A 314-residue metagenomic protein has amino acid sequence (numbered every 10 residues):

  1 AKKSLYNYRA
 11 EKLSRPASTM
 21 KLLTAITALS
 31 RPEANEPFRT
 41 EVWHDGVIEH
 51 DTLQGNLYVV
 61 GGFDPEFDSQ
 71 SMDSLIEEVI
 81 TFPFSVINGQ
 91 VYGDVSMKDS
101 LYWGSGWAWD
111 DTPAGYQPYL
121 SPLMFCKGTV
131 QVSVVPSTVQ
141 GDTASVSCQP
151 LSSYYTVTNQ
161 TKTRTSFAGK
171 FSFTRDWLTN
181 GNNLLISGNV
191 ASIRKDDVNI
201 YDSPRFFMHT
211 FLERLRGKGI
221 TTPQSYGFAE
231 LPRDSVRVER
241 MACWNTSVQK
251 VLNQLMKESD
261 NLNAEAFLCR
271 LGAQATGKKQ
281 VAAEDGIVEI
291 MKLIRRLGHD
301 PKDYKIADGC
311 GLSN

Functional and structural regions predicted by a protein language model:
A1-Y8, G227-F228: A short, well-structured edge-of-sheet supersecondary motif
N7, L13-P16, S100, Y116 (+1 more regions): Preference for short coil/turn "hinge" residues that link or interrupt alpha-helices
N7-T27, R31: Short active-site loop at a secondary-structure junction that contains or immediately precedes the catalytic residue(s)
T19, V190, S313: Gly/Ser/Thr-rich beta-alpha loop segments that engage phosphate groups in nucleotides
R31-K302: Conserved serine DD-peptidase/penicillin-binding transpeptidase domain and beta-lactam-recognizing active-site
G298-N314: Extended C-terminal subregions enriched in glycine
